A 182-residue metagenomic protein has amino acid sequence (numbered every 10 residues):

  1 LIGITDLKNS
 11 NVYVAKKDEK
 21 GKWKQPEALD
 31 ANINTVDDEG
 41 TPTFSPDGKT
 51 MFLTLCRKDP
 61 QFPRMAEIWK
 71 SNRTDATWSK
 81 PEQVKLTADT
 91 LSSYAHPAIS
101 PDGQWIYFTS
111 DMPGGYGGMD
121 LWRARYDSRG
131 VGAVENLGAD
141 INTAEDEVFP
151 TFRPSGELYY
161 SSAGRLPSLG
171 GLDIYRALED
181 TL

Functional and structural regions predicted by a protein language model:
L1-L182: Short, conserved micro-motifs composed of acidic
